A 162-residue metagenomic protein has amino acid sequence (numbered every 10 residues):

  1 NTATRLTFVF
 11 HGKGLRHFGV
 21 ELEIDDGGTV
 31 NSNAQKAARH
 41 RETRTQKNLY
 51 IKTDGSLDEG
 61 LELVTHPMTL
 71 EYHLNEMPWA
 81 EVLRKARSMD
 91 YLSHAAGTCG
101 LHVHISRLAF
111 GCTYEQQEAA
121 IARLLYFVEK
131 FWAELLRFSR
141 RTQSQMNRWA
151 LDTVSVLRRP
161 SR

Functional and structural regions predicted by a protein language model:
N1-D90, C99: Terminal catalytic/cofactor-binding subdomain
F8-F10, F18, F110, F127 (+2 more regions): Phenylalanine-focused residue identity feature
D25-T29, A37, L108, L151 (+1 more regions): A generic signature of intrinsically disordered, low-complexity regions enriched in glycine/proline and charged/polar
Q35, Q46, Q116-Q117, Q143-Q145: Residue-identity detector for glutamine
G60, E118-R162: Aromatic/basic-lined ligand-recognition segments that form π-stacking hydrophobic pockets flanked by Lys/Arg to engage
H94-F110: Histidine-centered divalent-metal-coordination microenvironment in nucleic-acid enzymes
R107-A120: GT-A fold catalytic core of metal-dependent nucleotide-sugar glycosyltransferases, centered on the diacidic
